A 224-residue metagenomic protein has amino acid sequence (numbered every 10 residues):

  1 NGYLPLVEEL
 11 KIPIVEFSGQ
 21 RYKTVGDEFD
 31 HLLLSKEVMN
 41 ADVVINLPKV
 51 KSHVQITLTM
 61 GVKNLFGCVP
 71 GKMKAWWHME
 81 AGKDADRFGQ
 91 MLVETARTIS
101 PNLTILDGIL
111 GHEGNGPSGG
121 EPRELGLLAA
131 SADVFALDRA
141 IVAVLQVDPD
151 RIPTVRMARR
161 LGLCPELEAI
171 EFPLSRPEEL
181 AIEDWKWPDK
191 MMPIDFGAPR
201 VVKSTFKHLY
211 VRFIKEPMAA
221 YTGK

Functional and structural regions predicted by a protein language model:
N1-K224: N-terminal and secondary-structure boundary signal
